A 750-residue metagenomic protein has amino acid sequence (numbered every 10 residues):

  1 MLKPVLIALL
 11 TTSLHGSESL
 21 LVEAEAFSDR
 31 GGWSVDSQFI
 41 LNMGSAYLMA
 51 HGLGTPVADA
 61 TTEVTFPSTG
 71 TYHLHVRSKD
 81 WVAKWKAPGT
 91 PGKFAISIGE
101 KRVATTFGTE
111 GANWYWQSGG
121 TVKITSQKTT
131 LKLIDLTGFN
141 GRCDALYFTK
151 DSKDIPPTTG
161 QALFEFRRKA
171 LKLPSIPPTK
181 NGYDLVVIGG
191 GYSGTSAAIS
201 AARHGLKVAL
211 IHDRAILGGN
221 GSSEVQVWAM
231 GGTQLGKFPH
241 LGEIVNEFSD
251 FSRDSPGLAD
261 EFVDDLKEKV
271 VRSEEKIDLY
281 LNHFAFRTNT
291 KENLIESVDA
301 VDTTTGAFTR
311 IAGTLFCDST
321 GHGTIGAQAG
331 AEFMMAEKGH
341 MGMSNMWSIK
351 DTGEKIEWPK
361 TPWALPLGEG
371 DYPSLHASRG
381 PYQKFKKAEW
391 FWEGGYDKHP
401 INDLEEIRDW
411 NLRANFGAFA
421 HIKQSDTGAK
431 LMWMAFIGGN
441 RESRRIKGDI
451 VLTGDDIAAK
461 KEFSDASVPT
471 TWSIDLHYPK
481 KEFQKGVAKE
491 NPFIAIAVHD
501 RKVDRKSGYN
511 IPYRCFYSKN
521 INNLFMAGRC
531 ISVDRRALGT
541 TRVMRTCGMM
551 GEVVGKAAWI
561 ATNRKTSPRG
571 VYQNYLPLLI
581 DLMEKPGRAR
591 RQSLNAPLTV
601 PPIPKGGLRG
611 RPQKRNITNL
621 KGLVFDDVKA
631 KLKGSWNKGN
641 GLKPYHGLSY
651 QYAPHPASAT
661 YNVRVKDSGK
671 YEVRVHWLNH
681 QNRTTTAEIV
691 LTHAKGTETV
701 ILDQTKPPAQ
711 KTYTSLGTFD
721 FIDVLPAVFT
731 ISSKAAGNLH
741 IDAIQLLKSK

Functional and structural regions predicted by a protein language model:
M1-A8: Sec-dependent signal peptide recognition, specifically the positively charged N-region followed immediately by
L10-E18: Bacterial Sec-dependent signal peptides at the C-terminal "C-region" and cleavage site
S17-P177, P612-K750: Extracytoplasmic
S175-T179, N220, L294-S297, A307-L315 (+1 more regions): Flavin (FAD/FMN)-binding glycine-rich loop and adjacent Rossmann-like elements that form
T179-G191: Beta1/beta-strand and adjacent pyrophosphate-binding region of the FAD-binding site in flavoprotein oxidoreductases
G194: N-terminal Rossmann-fold NAD(P) dinucleotide-binding loop
A201: Aromatic pocket-lining residues of Rossmann-like dinucleotide-binding sites
L206-K207, H212-K291, G342-S344, W390-W392: Conserved N-terminal/central alpha/beta ligand/cofactor-binding core
